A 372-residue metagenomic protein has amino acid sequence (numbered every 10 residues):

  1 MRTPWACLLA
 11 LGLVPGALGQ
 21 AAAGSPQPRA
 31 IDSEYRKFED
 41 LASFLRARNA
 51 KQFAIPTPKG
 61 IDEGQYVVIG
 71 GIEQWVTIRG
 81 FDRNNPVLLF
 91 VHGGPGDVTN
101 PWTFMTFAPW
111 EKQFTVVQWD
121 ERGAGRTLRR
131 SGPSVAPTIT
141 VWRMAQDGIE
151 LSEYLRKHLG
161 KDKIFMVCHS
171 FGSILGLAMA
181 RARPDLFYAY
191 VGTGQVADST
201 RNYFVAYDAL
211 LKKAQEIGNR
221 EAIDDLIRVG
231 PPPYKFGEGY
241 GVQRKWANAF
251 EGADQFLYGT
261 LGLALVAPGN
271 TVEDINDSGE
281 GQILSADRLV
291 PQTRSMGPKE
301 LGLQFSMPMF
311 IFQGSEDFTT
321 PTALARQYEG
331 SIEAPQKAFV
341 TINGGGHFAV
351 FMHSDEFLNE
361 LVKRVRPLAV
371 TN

Functional and structural regions predicted by a protein language model:
P95-F107: The serine-hydrolase catalytic nucleophile loop
E111-R129: Conserved alpha/beta-hydrolase
R143-K163: Conserved acidic catalytic loop of the alpha/beta-hydrolase fold
I174, D185-P232: A catalytic-pocket lid/entrance helix-loop region that shapes and gates access to the active site across common
K212, I217-E300, M307: Alpha/beta-hydrolase
F305, I311-Q313: Short beta-strand/loop motif that positions the catalytic acidic residue of the alpha/beta-hydrolase fold
F318-L324: Conserved alpha/beta-hydrolase "acid-adjacent" motif
G345-L358: Catalytic histidine-centered segment of alpha/beta-hydrolase-like enzymes
